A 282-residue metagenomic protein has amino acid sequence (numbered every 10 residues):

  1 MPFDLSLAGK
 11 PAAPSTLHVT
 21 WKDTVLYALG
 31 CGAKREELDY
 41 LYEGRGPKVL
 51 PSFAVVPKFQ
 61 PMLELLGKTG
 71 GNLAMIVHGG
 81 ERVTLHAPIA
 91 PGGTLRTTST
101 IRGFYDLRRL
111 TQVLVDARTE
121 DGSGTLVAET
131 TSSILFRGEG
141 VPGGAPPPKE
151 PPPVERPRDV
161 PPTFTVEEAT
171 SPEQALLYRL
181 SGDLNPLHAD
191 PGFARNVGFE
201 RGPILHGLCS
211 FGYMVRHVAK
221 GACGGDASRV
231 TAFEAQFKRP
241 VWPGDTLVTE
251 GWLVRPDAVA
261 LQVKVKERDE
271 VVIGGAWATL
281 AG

Functional and structural regions predicted by a protein language model:
M1-L7, A13, Q60, H78-V166 (+2 more regions): HotDog/MaoC-like acyl-thioester-processing domains
M1-T94, A222: Hydrophobic, proline/glycine-rich low-complexity stretches
P2-E43, P151-S210, H217-K220: A contiguous, surface-exposed recognition patch within enzymatic or periplasmic domains that forms
S6, T16-H18, E37-L41, K48-V55 (+12 more regions): Residue-level preference for alpha-helix termini and adjacent loops
Y27, E129, V230-A232: Hydrophobic residues on conserved beta-strands that form the core of alpha/beta folds
G30-G32, G92, G140, G182 (+4 more regions): Glycine-centered flexibility sites
F53-V55, N72-A74, T131, T165-A175: Short, mixed-charge, low-aromatic patches
P191-E270: Catalytic-pocket segment enriched in acidic/His residues
